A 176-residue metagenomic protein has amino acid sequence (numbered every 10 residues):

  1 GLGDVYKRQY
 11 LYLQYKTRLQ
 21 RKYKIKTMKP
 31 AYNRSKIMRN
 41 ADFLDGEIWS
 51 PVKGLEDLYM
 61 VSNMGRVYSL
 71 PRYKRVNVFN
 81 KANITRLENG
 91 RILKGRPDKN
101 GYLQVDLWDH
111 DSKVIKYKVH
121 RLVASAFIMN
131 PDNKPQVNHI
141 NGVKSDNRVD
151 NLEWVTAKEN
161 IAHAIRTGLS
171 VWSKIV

Functional and structural regions predicted by a protein language model:
G1-Y6: Short, small-residue-biased leader/transition segments that mark boundaries at the very start of proteins
R8, R18-R21: Basic polycationic patches enriched in arginine
L11-L13: Short hydrophobic targeting helices and cationic amphipathic motifs that mediate membrane/organellar targeting
Q20, I25-V137, N141-V176: Conserved recognition-core residues within compact binding domains
